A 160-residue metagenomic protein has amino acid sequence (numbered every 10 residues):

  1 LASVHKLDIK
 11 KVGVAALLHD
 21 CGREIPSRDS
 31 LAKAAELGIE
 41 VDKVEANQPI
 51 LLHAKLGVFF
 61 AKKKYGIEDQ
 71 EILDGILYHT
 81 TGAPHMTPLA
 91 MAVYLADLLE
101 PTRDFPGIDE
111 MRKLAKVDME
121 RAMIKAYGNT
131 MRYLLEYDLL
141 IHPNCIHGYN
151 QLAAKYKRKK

Functional and structural regions predicted by a protein language model:
V4-K125: Divalent metal-dependent catalytic cores for phosphoryl transfer on phosphate-bearing substrates
R132-K160: Charged phosphate-binding loop/patch that engages nucleotide di/tri-phosphates or the phosphate backbone of nucleic
